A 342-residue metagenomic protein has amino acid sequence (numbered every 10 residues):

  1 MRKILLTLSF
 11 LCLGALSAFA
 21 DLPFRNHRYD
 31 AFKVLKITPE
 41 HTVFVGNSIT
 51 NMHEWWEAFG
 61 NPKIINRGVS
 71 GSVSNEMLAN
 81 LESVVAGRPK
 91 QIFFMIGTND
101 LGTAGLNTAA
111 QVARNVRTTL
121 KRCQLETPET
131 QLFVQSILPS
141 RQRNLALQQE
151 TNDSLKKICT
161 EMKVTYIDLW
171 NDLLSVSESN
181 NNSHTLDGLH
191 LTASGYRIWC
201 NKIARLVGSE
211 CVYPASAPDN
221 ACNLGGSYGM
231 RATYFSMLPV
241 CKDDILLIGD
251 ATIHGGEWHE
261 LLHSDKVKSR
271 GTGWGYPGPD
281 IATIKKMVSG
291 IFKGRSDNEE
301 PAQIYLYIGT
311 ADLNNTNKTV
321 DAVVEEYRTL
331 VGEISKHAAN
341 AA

Functional and structural regions predicted by a protein language model:
I4-G14: Sec-dependent N-terminal signal peptides
F10, P139-A221: Catalytic His-Asp segment of secreted/periplasmic serine-dependent ester chemistry enzymes
A15-A20: Sec/Tat signal peptide C-region and signal peptidase I cleavage site
D21-R25, T38, I198-D243: Conserved catalytic region of serine esterases and O-acyltransferases that act on ester linkages in lipids
P39-W55, S70-S72, K242-W258, P277-P279: Catalytic nucleophile-elbow at a beta strand-turn-alpha helix junction centered on a G-D-S/GDSL motif, marking
V45, T50-I65, S74-A113, F133 (+4 more regions): Oxyanion-hole/transition-state-stabilizing segment in secreted/luminal serine hydrolases and related acyltransferases
T119-C123, C159, L330-I334: Hydrophobic positions in alpha-helices of CheY-like receiver
T127-Q131, A338-A341: A short helix->loop->beta-strand "cap" motif at the edges of active sites that frequently abuts
